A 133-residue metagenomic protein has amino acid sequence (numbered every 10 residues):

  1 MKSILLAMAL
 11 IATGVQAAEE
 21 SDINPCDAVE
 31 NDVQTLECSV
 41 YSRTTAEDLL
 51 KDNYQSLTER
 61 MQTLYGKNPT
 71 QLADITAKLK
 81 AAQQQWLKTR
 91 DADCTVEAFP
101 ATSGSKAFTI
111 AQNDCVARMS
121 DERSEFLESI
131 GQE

Functional and structural regions predicted by a protein language model:
M1-K2, A18: Terminal, compositionally biased low-complexity regions
S3-T13: Sec-dependent N-terminal signal peptides
A18-E133: N-terminal alpha-helical modules
